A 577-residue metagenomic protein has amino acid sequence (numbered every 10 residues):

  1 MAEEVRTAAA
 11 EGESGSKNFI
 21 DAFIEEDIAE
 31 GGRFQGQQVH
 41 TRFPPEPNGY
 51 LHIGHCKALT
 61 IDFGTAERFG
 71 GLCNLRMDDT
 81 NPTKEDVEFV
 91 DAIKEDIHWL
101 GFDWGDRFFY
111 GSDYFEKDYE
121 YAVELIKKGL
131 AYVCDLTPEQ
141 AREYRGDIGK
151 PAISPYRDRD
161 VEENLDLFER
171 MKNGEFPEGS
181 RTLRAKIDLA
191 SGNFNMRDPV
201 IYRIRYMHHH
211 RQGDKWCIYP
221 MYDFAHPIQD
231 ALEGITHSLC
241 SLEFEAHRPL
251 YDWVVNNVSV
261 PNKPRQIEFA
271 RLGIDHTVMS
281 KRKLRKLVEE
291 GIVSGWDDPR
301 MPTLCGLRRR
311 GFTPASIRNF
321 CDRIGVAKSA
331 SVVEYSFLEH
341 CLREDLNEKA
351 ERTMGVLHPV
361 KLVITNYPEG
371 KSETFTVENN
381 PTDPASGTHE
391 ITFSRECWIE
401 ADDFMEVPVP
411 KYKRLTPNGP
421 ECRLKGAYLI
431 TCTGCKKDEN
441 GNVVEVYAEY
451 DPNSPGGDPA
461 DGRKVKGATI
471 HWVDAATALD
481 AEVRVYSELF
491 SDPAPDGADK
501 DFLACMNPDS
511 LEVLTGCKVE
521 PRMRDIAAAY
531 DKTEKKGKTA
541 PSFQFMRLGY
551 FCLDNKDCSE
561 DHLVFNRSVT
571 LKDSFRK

Functional and structural regions predicted by a protein language model:
M1-T7: N-terminal acidic, proline/glycine-rich, low-complexity intrinsically disordered segments
E13-E25, A29-K94, H209-S241: N-terminal catalytic cores of NTP/NDP-binding nucleotidyl/phosphoryl-transfer enzymes
E30-Q35, G64-L72, H98-G105, A231 (+2 more regions): Secondary-structure transition/capping motifs at alpha-helix termini and the adjoining loop/turn into the next element
P44-P47, R76-K84, D106-E116, E139 (+5 more regions): Conserved short loop/turn motifs at secondary-structure junctions
L75, D79-N81, V87, E124-L284 (+4 more regions): Active-site cores that bind ATP or allylic diphosphates and position pyrophosphate for catalysis
F89-S112, Y121-A122, G129-A131: A glycine-rich helix N-cap at a beta->alpha junction
F244-R248, D252-V254, R318, D322-G325 (+1 more regions): Core subunits and conserved enzymes of cellular information-processing and envelope-translocation systems across
N262-C341: Long, charged, mostly alpha-helical binding arms that flank functional sites
